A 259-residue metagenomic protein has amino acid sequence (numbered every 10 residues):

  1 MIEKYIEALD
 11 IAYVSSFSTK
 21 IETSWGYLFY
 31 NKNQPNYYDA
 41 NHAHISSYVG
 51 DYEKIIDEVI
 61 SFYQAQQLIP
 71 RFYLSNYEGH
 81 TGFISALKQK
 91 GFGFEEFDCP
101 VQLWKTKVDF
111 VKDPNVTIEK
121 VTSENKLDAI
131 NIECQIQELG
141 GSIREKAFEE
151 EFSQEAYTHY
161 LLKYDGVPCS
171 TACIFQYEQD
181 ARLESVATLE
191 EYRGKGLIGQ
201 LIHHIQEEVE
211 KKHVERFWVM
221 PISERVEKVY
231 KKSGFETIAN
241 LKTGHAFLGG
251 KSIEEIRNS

Functional and structural regions predicted by a protein language model:
M1-F62, G79, G141-S142, S259: N-terminal charged segments
M1-L9, A43-S46, D98-C99, V108-K146 (+2 more regions): Short amphipathic alpha-helix that is part of the acyltransferase structural core
K20-T23, G82, Q89, G93 (+1 more regions): Conserved beta-hairpin
Y52-I60, S185-T188, G194-E207, K232: Conserved acetyl-CoA-binding loop-helix of GNAT-fold acetyltransferases
Q66-S75, V209-P221: Conserved GNAT acetyl-CoA-binding A-motif
G79-F94, G199, S223-N240: Conserved active-site alpha-helix within GNAT-family acetyltransferase domains
F94-W104, W218-M220, E236-E254: Conserved catalytic-core motifs of GNAT/GCN5-like acyltransferases
G140-L189: A conserved beta-strand-loop-helix scaffold within acyl/acetyltransferase catalytic domains
